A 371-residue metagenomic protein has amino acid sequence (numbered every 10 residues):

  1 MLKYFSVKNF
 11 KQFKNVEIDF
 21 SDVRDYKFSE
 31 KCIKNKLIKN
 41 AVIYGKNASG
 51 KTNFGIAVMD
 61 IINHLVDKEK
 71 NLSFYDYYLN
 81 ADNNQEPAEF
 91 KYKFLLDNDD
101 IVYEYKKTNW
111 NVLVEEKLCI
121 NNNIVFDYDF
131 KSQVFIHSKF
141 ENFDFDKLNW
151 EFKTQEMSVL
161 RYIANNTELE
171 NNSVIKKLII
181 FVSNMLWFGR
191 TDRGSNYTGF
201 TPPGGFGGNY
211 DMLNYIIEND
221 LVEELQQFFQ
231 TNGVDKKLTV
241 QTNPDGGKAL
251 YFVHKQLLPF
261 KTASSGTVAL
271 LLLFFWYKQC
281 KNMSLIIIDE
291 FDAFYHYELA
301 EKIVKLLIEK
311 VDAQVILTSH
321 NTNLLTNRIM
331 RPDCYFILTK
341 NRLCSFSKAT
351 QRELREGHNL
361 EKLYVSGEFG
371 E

Functional and structural regions predicted by a protein language model:
M1-M59: Pre-Walker A-like glycine/lysine-rich segment at the N-terminus of P-loop NTPase domains
M1-Y4, K302-E371: C-terminal lobe/lid and adjacent interdomain/linker elements of RecA-like ASCE P-loop ATPase modules
K36, N40-V42, G55-Y105: Conserved P-loop NTP-binding catalytic core
A41-A48, P244-K278, N282-L285, F291-Y295: Conserved ABC ATPase signature
A88-F90, N111-L113, A313, R331-C334: Short glycine-/polar-rich loops that comprise or flank the Walker A/P-loop and associated switch/sensor motifs
E104-N232: Electropositive, glycine-dotted interaction segments that contact anionic polymers or phosphate-rich ligands
L221-T242, R352-E371: Acidic, Mg2+-coordinating catalytic modules of nucleic-acid enzymes
H296-E301: Short alpha-helix of the ABC ATPase nucleotide-binding domain corresponding to the H-loop/switch region
